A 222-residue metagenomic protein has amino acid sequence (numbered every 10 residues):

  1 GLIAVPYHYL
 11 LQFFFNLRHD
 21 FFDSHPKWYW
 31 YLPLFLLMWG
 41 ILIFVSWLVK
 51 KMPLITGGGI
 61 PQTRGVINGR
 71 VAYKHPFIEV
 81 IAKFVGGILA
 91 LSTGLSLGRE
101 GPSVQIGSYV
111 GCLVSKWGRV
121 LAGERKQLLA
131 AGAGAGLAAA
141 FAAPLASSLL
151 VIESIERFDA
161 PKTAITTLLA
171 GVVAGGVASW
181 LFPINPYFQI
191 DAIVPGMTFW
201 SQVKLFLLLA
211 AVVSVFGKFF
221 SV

Functional and structural regions predicted by a protein language model:
G1-V222: Alpha-helical transmembrane segments and immediately membrane-proximal extracytoplasmic
